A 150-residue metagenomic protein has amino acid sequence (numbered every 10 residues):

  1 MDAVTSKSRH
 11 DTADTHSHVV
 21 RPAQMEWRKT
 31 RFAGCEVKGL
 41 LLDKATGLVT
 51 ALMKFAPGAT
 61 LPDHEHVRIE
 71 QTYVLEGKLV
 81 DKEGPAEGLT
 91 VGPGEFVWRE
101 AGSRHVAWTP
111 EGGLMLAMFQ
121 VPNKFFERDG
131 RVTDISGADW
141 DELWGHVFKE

Functional and structural regions predicted by a protein language model:
M1-G47, R131-E150: A short, N-terminal "cap"/entry segment at the start of jelly-roll beta-barrel domains of the cupin/DSBH fold
K38-L41, T46-H66, T90-V91, E100-G102: Conserved short histidine dyad/triad with adjacent acidic residue
L48, E70, G112: Conserved catalytic motifs of the protein kinase core domain
L52-K54, K78, M118: Residue-level recognition of well-ordered beta-strand positions that form the cores of beta-sheet-rich folds across
P57, H66-G84: Glycine- and acidic-residue-biased ligand/ion/polar-headgroup-sensing regions
L61-D63, K82-E83, F126-E127: A generic structural signal for short coil/turn motifs at secondary-structure boundaries
K82-R104: Short acidic-glycine-tyrosine-enriched beta hairpin
A101-R128: Ligand-binding loop in jelly-roll beta-barrel domains
